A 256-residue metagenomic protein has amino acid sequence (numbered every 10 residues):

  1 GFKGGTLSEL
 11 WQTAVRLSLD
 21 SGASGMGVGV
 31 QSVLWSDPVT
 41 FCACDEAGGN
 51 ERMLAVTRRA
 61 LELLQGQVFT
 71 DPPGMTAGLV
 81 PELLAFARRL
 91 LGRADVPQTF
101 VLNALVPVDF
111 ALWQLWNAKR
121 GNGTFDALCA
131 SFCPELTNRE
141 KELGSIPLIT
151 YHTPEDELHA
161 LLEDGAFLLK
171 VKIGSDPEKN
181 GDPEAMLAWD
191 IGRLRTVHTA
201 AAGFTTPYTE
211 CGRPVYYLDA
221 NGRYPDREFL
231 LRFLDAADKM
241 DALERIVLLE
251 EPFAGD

Functional and structural regions predicted by a protein language model:
G1-F2, G29-P38, I146-H152: Glycine-rich phosphate/pyrophosphate-binding beta-alpha loops
G1-R16: Short, Gly/Pro- and small/polar-rich lid/capping loops
E9-T13, G27, L143: Residues at beta-strand starts and edge strands
V15, G22, V108-F110, G121 (+3 more regions): Conserved, mostly hydrophobic/aromatic
S18-D20, S24-R120: Metal- or metallocofactor-binding catalytic centers and their adjacent structured scaffolds across diverse enzyme
G27, D126-A127, L218: General beta-strand structural signal in soluble alpha/beta enzymes
T99-N103, F110-T153: Glycine-rich, aromatic-flanked loop segments that form ligand/cofactor-binding clefts across common enzyme folds
C133-G255: Metal-dependent enolase-superfamily TIM-barrel catalytic cores that perform enediolate-based chemistry
